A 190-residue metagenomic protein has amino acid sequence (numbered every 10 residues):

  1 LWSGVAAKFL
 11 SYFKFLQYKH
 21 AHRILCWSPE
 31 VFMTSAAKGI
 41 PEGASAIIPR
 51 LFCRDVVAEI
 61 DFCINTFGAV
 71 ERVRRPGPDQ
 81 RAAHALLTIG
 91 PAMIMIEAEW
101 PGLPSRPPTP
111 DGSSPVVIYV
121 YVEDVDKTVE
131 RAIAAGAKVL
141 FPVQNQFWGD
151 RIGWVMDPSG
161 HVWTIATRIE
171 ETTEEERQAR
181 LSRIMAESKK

Functional and structural regions predicted by a protein language model:
L1-L10: Extreme N-terminal basic, low-complexity initiation segments that serve as generic localization/processing leaders
W2-S3, Q17, S28, I96: Position-driven detector of the extreme protein N-terminus
K8-F9, R23, E71, V139: Short stretches within intrinsically disordered, low-complexity N-terminal or propeptide regions
Y12, L16-F32: Short, Lys/Arg-enriched N-terminal segments with co-localized hydrophobic residues within the first ~10-30 amino acids
F32-R50, I60-D61, F67-M156, I165-K190: Vicinal oxygen chelate
C53-V57: Short acidic-aromatic low-complexity motifs
S159: C-terminal catalytic core of tyrosine-transesterase DNA break-rejoin enzymes
